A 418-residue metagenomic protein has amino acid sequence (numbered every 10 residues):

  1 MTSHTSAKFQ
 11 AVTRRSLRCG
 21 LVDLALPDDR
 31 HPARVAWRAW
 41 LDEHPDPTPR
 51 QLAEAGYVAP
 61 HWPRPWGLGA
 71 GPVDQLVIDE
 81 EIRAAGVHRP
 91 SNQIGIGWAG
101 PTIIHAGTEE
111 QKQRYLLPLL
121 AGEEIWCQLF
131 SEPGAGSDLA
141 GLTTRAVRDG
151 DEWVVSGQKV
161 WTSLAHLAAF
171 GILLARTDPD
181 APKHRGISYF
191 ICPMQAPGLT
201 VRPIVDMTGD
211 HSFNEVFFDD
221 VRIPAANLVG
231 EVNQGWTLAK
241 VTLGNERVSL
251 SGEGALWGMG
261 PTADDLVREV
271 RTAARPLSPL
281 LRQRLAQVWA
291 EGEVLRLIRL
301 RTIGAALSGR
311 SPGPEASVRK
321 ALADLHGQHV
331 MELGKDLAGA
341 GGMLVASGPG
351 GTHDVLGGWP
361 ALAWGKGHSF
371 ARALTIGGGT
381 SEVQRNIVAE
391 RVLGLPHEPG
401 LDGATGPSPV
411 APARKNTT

Functional and structural regions predicted by a protein language model:
M1-Q93, I104, R114-P118, I125 (+6 more regions): Amphipathic, small/basic residue-rich leader segments at the start of a protein or domain
R14, R64, L68, S317 (+1 more regions): Alpha-helix capping/hinge segments and adjacent helical runs
L24, D28, L199-R296, L374 (+1 more regions): Glycine-rich beta->alpha junctions and the first turn(s) of the following alpha-helix
Y57-E123, L164-F170, G292, R299 (+4 more regions): Internal helix-loop-helix
G122-F130, L174: A short, Trp-centered hydrophobic/proline-enriched beta-strand micro-motif
T144-V147: A structural signal for short hydrophobic beta-strand segments in well-ordered beta-sheet cores
D151, S156-R202: A short core secondary-structure module
R282-A286, P314-A321: Short, charged, amphipathic alpha-helical segments
